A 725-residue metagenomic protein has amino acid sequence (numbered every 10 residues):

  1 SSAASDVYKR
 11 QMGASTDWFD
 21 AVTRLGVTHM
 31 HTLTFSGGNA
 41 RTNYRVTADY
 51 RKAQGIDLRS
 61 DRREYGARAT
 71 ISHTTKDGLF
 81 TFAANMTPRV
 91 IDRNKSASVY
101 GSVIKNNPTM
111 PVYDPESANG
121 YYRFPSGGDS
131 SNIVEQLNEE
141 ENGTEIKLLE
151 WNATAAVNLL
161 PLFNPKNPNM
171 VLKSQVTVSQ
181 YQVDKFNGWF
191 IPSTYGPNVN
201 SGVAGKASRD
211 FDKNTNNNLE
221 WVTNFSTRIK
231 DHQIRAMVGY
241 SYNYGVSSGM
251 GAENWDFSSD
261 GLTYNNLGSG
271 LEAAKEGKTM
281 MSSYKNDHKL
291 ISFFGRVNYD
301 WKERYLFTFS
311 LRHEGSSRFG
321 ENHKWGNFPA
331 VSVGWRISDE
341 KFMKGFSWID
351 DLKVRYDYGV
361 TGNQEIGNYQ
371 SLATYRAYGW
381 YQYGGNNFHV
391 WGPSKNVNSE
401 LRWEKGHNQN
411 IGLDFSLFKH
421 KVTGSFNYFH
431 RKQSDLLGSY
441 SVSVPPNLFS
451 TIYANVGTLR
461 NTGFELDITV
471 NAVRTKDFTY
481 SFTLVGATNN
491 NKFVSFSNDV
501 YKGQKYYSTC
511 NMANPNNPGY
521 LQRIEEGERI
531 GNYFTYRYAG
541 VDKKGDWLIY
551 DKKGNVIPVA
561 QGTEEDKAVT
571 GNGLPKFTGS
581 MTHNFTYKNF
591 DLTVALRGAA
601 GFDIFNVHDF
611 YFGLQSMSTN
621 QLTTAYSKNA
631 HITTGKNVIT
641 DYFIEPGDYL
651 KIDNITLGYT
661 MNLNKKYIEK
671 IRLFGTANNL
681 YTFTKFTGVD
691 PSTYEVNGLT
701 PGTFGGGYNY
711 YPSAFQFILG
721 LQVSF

Functional and structural regions predicted by a protein language model:
S1-R59, G78, S96-V99, Q136-E145 (+3 more regions): Residues embedded in well-ordered regular secondary structure
S5-K9, Y383-S394, K432-V456, N490-L574 (+6 more regions): Surface-exposed, extracytoplasmic segments of Gram-negative outer-membrane nutrient-acquisition systems
M12-W18, T279, G562-D566: Short Pro/Gly-enriched beta-strand edge/turn motifs at strand-loop
W18-V22, N396-N398, A568-V569, G706-Y708: Short, P/G- and charge-enriched loop/turn segments at secondary-structure junctions
V22-T23, M30-I56, G66-T74, A83-N85 (+6 more regions): Predominantly transmembrane beta-strands of Gram-negative outer membrane beta-barrel pores used for transport
H29, T70-V90, S98-K105, P111-D114 (+5 more regions): Extracellular/periplasmic, surface-exposed regions of secreted and cell-surface proteins
R63, S193, V199-N200: Short, conserved phosphate-binding/catalytic loop or strand-edge motifs used in phosphoryl-/nucleotidyl-transfer
